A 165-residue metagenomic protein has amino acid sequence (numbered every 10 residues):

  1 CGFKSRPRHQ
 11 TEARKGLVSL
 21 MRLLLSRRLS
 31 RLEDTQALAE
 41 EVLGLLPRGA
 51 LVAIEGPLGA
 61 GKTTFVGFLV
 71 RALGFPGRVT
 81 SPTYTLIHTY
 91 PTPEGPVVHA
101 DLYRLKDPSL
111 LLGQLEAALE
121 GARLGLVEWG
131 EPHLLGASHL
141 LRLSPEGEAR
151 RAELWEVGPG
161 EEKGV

Functional and structural regions predicted by a protein language model:
C1-K4, L20: Short, positively charged low-complexity motifs
M21-E41: N-terminal pre-Walker A segment at the start of P-loop NTPase domains
L23-L25, R71, P108-L111, E116-V165: Short phosphate-coordinating micro-motif centered on Lys-Gly-acidic
V52-I54: Hydrophobic anchor at the beta1->P-loop junction of P-loop NTPases
P57: P-loop (Walker A) phosphate-binding loop of NTP-binding proteins
K62: Conserved lysine of the Walker
F75-Y90: Short beta-strand-centered segment that lines the nucleotide-binding/catalytic pocket of NTP-utilizing
